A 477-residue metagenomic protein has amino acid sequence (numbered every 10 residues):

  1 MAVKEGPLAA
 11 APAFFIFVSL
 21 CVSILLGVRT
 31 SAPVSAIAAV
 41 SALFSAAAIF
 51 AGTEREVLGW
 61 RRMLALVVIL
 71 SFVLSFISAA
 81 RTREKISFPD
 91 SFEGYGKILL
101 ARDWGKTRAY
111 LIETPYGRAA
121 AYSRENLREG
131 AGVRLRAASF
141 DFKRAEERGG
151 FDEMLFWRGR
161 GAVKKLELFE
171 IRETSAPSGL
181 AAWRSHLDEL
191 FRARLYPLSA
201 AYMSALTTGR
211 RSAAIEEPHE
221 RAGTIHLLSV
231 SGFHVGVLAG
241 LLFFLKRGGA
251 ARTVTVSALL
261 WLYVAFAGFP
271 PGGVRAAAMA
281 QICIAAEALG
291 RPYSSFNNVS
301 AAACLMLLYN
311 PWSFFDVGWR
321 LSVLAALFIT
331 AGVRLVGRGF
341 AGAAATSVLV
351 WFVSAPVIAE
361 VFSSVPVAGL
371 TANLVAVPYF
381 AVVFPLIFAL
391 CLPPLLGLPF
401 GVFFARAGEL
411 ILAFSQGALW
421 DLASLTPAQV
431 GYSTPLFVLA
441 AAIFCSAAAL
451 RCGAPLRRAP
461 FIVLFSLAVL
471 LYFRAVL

Functional and structural regions predicted by a protein language model:
M1-K85, R275, L436, S446-S466 (+1 more regions): N-terminal leader/targeting segments
E5-A11, R29-V34, A222-L227, F243-A250 (+4 more regions): Short, amphipathic, aromatic/basic-enriched membrane-interface segments that mark the entry/exit of transmembrane
F17, C21, P271-L464, A468-L477: Internal transmembrane alpha-helical bundles of multi-pass membrane proteins
P89-G105: Structural detector for short beta-strands of small beta-barrel domains
P115-L127: Beta-strand/loop nucleic-acid-binding surfaces
R124-R136: Short nucleic-acid-contacting surface segments enriched for D/E, G, S/T with interspersed K/R
A138-R144: Short, charged beta-turn/beta-strand-edge "cap" motif at the junction between a beta-strand and an adjacent loop
G159-M279, I284-A285: Aromatic-rich juxtamembrane segments at the membrane interface
